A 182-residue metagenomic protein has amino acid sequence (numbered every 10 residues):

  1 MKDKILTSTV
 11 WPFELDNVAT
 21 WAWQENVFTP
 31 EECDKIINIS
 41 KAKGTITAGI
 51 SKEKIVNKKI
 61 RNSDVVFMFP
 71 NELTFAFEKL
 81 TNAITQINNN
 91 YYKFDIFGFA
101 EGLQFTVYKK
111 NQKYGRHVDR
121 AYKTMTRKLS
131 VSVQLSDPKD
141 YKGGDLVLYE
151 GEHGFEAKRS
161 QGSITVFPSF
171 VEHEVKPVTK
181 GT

Functional and structural regions predicted by a protein language model:
K2-F97: Non-heme Fe(II)/2-oxoglutarate
E78-T182: Catalytic core of non-heme Fe(II) oxygenases with the double-stranded beta-helix
